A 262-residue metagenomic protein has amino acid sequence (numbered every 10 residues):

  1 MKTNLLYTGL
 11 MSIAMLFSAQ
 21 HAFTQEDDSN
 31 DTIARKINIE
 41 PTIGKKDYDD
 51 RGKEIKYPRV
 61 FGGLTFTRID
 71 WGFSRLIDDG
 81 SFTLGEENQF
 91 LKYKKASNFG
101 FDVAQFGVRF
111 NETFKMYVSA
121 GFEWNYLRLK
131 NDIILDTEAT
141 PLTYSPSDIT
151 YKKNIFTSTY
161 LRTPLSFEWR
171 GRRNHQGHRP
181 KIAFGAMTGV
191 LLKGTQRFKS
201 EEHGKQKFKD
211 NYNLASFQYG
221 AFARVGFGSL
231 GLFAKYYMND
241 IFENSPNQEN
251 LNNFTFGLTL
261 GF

Functional and structural regions predicted by a protein language model:
M1-K56: Cleavable N-terminal export/targeting peptides
I55-L64, D78, F106-K115, R172-R179: Short loop/turn motifs that connect adjacent beta-strands in outer-membrane beta-barrel proteins
P58, A104-G107, S166-R170, F222-G226 (+2 more regions): Transmembrane beta-barrel domains of outer membrane proteins
G63-T65, Y93-G100, T157-L161, A215-Y219 (+2 more regions): Residues that define the transmembrane beta-barrel architecture of outer-membrane proteins
T65-I69, F114-A120, L161-T163, P180-A186 (+3 more regions): Transmembrane beta-strands of outer-membrane beta-barrel proteins
F73-D79, F122-R128, W169-G171, A186-G194 (+3 more regions): Transmembrane beta-strands of outer-membrane beta-barrel pores
D79-K94, R128-S158, L191-E201, Q206-F222: Extracellular/periplasm-exposed beta-strand and loop segments of Gram-negative cell-envelope proteins, dominated by
D210-F262: Predominantly the C-terminal beta-signal and adjacent terminal strand-loop region of outer-membrane beta-barrel
